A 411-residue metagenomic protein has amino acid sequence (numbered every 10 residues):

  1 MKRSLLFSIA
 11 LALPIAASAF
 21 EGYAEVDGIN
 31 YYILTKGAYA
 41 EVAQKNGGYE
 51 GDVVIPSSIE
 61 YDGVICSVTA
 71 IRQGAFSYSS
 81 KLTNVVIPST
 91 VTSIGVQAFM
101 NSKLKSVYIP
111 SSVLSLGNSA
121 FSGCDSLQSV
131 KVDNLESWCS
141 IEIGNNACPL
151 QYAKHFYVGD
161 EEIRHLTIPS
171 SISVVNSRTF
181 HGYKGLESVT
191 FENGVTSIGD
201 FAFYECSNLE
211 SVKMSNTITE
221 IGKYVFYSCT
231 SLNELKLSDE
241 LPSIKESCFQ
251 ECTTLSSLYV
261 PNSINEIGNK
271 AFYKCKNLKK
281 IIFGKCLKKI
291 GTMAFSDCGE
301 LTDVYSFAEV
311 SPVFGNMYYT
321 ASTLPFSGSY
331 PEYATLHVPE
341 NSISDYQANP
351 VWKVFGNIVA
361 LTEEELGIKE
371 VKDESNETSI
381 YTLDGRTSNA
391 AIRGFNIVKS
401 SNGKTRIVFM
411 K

Functional and structural regions predicted by a protein language model:
M1-R3, F395-K411: C-terminal tail/sorting-segment detector
P14-A16: N-terminal signal peptide c-region/cleavage motif recognized by signal peptidases
A19-E21: Boundary of Sec targeting at the N-terminus
T35, G48-A70, S80-S93, N101-S115 (+10 more regions): Structural signature of tandem-repeat unit edges
Y61, T382-N402: Short, surface-exposed loop/turn motifs with a glycine/proline- and acidic-biased composition
R72-A75, G95-A98, G117-A120, N145 (+7 more regions): Consensus positions within tandem repeat domains that build extended binding/scaffold surfaces
C298, Y318-E332: Short, conserved loop/helix-junction motifs that constitute active-site signature segments in enzyme catalytic cores
L361-D384: Residue-level detector of functionally pivotal "anchor" positions at catalytic/ligand-binding pockets or at interdomain
